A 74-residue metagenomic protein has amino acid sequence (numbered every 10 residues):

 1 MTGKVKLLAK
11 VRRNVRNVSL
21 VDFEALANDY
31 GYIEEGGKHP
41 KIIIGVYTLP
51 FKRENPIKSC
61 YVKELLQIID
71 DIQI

Functional and structural regions predicted by a protein language model:
T2-G36, Y47-I74: Basic nucleic-acid-binding interfaces
P40-I43: Minor-groove-contacting beta-hairpin "wing" of winged helix-turn-helix DNA-binding domains
